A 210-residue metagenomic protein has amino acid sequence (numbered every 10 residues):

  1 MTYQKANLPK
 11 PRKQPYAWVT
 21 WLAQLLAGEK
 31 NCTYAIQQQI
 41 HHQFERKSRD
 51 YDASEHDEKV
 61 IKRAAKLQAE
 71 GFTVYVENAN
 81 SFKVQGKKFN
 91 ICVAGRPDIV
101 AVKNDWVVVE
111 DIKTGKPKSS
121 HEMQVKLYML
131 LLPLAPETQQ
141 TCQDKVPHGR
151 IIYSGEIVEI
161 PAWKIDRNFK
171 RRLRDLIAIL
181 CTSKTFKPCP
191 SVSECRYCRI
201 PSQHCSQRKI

Functional and structural regions predicted by a protein language model:
M1-W106, K118-S119: Metal-dependent nuclease catalytic cores that hydrolyze phosphodiester bonds in DNA/RNA, characterized by
C32, C189, C195-C205: Short cysteine clusters
Q37, R49, C181-P188: Residue-level signal for secondary-structure boundary elements
Q37-Q43, I200-I210: Iron-sulfur (Fe-S) cluster-binding segments and ferredoxin-like electron-carrier domains, especially [2Fe-2S]
H42-Q43, K66-E70, L134, I179-F186: A structural signal for alpha-helix termini and helix-coil/disorder junctions
F44-E58, D144-G155, I210: Short alpha-helical "patches" and their helix-cap loops
Y75, Q139-Q140, K184-K187, K209: Secondary-structure transition/capping residues
V84-K184, S193, R199-S202: Nucleic-acid nuclease catalytic cores
